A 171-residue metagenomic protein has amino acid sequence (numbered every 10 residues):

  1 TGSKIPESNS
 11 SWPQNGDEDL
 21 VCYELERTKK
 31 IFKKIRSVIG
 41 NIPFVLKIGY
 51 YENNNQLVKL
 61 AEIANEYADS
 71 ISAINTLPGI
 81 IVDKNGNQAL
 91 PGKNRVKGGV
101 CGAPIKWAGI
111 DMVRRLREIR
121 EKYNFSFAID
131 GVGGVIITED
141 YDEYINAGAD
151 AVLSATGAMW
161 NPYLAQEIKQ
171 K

Functional and structural regions predicted by a protein language model:
T1, K47-G49, I129-V135, S154-T156: Glycine-rich beta-strand-to-loop/alpha-helix junction loops that act as flexible
T1-K59: Conserved beta-alpha-beta core of the PfkB/ribokinase-like small-molecule kinase fold
K4-E26, L60-F125, E167: Glycine/Thr-rich beta-alpha phosphate-binding loop at enzyme active sites
S37-G49, E118-G131: Short beta-strand/loop segments at the ligand-binding rim of alpha/beta enzyme cores
E52-E66, E118-K122, V135-V152: Catalytic cores of alpha/beta
S70-I80, G134-V135, Y141-I168: Glycine-rich phosphate-binding active-site loops on the catalytic face of alpha/beta enzymes
